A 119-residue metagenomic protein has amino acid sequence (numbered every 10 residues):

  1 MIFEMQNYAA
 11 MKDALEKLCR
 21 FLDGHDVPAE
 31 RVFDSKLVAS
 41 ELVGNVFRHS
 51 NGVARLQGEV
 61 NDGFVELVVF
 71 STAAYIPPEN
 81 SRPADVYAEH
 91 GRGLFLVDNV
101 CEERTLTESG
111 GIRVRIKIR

Functional and structural regions predicted by a protein language model:
M1, L15-E16: Short, cationic motifs built from Arg/Lys/His that form the positively charged side of catalytic pockets
M1-N7: Short amphipathic
M11: Extracytoplasmic Gram-positive cell-surface binding/anchoring modules and repeats
E16-S40, V86-A88: Conserved short strand/loop->alpha-helix "switch" segment adjacent to the catalytic nucleotide/phosphoryl-transfer site
S40, G44, R48: Short alpha-helix lining the ATP-binding pocket of the histidine-kinase-like ATPase
F47-R119: Conserved beta-strand-loop-beta-strand hairpin that lines the nucleotide-binding pocket of ATP/GTP-utilizing enzymes
